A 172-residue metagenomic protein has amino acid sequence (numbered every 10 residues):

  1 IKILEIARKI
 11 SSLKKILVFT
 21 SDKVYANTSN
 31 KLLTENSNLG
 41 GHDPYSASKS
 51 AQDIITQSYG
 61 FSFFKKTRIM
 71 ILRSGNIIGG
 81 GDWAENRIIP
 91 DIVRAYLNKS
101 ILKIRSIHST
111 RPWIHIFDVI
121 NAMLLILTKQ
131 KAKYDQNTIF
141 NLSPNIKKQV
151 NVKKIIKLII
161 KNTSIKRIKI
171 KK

Functional and structural regions predicted by a protein language model:
K2-E5, K9, K14-K15, K23-I77 (+1 more regions): Catalytic helix-loop patch of NAD(P)-dependent Rossmann-fold dehydrogenases
L4, Q57, V93-R94, L124: Solvent-exposed, non-membrane alpha-helical residues enriched in polar/charged side chains
V18-F19, N141: Rossmann-fold scaffold of SDR-type NAD(P)-dependent oxidoreductases
N30-T34, A84-I88, D118-I120, I155-K157: Short, glycine/charged-enriched secondary-structure capping and boundary segments
Y45, K49, D82, N86 (+2 more regions): Short, solvent-exposed loop/helix junctions and linker helices that flank or host conserved functional motifs
A51, I55-Y59, I92, I155 (+1 more regions): Hydrophobic alpha-helix immediately C-terminal to the catalytic Tyr-X-X-X-Lys motif of short-chain
Y96-K172: C-terminal substrate-binding subdomain of Rossmann-fold SDR/epimerase-dehydratase oxidoreductases
